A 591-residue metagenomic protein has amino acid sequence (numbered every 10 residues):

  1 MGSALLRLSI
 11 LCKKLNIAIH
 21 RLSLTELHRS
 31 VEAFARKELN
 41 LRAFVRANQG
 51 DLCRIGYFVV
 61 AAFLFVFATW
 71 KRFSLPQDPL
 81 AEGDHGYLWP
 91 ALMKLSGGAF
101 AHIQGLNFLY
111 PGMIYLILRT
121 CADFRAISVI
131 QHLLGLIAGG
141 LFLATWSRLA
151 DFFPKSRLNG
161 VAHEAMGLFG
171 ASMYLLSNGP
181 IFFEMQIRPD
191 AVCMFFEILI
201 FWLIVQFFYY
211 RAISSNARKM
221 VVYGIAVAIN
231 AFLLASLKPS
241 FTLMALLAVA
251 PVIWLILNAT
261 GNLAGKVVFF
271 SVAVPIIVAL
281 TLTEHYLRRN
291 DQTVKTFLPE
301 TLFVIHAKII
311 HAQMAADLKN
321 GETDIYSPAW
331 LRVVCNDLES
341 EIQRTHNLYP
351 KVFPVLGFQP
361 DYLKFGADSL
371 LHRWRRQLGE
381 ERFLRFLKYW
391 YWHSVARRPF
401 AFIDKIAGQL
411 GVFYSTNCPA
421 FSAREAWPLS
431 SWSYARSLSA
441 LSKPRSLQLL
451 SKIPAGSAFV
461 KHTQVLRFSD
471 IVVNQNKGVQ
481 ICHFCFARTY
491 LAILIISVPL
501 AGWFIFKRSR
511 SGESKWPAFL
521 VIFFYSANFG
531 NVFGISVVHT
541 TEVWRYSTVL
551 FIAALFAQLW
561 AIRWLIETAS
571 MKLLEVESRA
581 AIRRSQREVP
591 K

Functional and structural regions predicted by a protein language model:
M1-T69, G160-M166, L565-R584, V589-K591: Start-transfer (signal-anchor) and selected internal transmembrane alpha helices of multi-pass inner/ER membrane
G50-R54, R125-L134, R376-Q377, S394 (+1 more regions): Membrane-interface anchor segments at the N-terminal boundary of transmembrane helices in multi-pass membrane enzymes
R72-W89, F100-L116, C121-R125, I403: Extracytoplasmic catalytic/substrate-binding loops of multi-pass membrane glycan-assembly enzymes
A81, G86-L88, F269, I277-F386 (+4 more regions): Juxtamembrane membrane-water interface segments immediately following transmembrane helices in multi-pass
G105, I130-L134, S172-I204, L234-M244 (+1 more regions): Multi-pass, polyprenyl lipid-linked donor-dependent membrane glycosyltransferases
F108-G112, T120-L141, G167-L168: Loop-to-helix entry region of an early transmembrane alpha helix in multi-pass inner-membrane enzymes
V129-R157, L199, L203: Transmembrane-helix motifs of polytopic, lipid-linked glycan transferases
V222-K238, A273-L282: Membrane-interface alpha helices of multi-pass inner-membrane proteins
